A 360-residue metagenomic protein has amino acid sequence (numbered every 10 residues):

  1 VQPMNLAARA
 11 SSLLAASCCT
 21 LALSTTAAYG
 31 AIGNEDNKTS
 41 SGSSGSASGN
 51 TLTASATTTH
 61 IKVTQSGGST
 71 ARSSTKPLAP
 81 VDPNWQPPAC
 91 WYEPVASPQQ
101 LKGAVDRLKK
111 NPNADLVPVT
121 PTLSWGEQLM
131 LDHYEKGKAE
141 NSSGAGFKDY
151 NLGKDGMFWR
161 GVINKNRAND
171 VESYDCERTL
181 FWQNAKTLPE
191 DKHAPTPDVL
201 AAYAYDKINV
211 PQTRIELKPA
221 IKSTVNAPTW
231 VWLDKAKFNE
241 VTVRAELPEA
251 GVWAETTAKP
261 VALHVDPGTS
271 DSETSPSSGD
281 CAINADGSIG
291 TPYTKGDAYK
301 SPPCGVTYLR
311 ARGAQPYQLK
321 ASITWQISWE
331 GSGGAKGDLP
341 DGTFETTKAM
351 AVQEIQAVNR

Functional and structural regions predicted by a protein language model:
V1-G30: Secretory targeting and sorting signals
A31-D191: Solvent-exposed N-terminal domain segments of exported/luminal and surface proteins
K148-A258: Extracellular-facing segments of soluble proteins and assemblies that are Gly/Ser/Thr-biased and enriched in aromatics
P260-T294: Short acidic/polar micro-motifs centered on Gly/Asp/Asn
T269, R310, I323-W329, M350-Q356: Beta-strand elements of well-folded, non-transmembrane domains
A285-Q318: Solvent-exposed segments in extracellular or luminal domains encompassing
Q315-G333: Internal, hydrophobic beta-strand segments that form the core of beta-sheet-rich folds
G331-N359: Short beta-strand elements
